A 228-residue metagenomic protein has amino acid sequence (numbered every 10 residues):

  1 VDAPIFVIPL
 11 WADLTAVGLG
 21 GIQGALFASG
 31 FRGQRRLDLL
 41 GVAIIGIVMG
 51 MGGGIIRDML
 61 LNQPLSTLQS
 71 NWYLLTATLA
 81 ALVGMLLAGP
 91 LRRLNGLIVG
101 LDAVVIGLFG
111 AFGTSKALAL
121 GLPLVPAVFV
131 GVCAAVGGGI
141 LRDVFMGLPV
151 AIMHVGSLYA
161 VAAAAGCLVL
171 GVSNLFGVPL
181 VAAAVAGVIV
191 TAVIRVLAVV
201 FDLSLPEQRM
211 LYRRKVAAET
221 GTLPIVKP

Functional and structural regions predicted by a protein language model:
V1-L10, M59-L68, G113-P126, G171-A183: Helix-coil boundary and interhelical linker segments in multi-pass alpha-helical membrane proteins
V1-M51, I55-L61: N-terminal topogenic module of multi-pass integral membrane proteins
V1-V7, L203-P228: Intrinsically disordered, low-complexity non-transmembrane regions of multi-pass membrane transporters
F6-G18, L65-L79, P123-V136: Structural signature of hydrophobic alpha-helical transmembrane segments
D13-L14, S70-L74, P123-F129, V155-A163 (+1 more regions): Loop-to-transmembrane alpha-helix initiation sites
I22-R35, R57-M59, L82-N95, I140-A151 (+1 more regions): C-terminal ends of transmembrane helices
L37-G46, Q69-L75, N95-I106, V130 (+1 more regions): Cytoplasmic-side transmembrane-helix entry/capping segments in multi-pass membrane proteins
I45-G52, A77, D102-S115, C133 (+2 more regions): Small-residue-rich segments of transmembrane alpha-helices in multi-pass membrane proteins, especially helix faces
